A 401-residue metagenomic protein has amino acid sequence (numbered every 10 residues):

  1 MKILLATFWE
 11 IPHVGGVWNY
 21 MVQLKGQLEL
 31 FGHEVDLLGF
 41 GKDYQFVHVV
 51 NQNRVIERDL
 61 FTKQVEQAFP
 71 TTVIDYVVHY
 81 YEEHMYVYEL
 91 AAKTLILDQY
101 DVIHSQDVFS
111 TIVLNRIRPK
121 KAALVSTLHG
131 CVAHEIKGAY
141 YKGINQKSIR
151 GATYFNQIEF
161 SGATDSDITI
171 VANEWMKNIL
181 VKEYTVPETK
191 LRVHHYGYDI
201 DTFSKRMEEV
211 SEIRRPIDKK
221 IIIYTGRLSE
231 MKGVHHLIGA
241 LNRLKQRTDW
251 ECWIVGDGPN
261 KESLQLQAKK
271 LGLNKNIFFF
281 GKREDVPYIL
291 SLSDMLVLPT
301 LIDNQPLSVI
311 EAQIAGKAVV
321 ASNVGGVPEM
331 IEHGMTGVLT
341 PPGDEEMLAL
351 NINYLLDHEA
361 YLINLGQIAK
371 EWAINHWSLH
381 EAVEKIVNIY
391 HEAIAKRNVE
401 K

Functional and structural regions predicted by a protein language model:
A6-V14, G26-E82: N-terminal strand-loop element at the rim of the active site of nucleotide-sugar-dependent glycosyltransferases
Q64-D75, K121, V125-F160: Acceptor-binding helix/loop patch of EC 2.4 sugar-transfer enzymes, predominantly nucleotide-sugar-dependent
W175, G197: Carbohydrate-associated surface elements
K219-G226, V234-F278, D357-A360: A conserved nucleotide-sugar
K282, L301: Aromatic "clamp/platform" in nucleotide-sugar-dependent glycosyltransferases that forms part of the donor/acceptor
A318-A321, I331: Short hydrophobic beta-strand element within catalytic cores of glycosyltransferases and related nucleotide-activated
H333-G334, V338-E345, Y354-E359: Conserved acidic donor-binding segment of nucleotide-sugar-dependent glycosyltransferases
M347, Y354, Y361-N375, A382-N388: A short, well-ordered alpha-helix in the C-terminal region of glycosyltransferases
